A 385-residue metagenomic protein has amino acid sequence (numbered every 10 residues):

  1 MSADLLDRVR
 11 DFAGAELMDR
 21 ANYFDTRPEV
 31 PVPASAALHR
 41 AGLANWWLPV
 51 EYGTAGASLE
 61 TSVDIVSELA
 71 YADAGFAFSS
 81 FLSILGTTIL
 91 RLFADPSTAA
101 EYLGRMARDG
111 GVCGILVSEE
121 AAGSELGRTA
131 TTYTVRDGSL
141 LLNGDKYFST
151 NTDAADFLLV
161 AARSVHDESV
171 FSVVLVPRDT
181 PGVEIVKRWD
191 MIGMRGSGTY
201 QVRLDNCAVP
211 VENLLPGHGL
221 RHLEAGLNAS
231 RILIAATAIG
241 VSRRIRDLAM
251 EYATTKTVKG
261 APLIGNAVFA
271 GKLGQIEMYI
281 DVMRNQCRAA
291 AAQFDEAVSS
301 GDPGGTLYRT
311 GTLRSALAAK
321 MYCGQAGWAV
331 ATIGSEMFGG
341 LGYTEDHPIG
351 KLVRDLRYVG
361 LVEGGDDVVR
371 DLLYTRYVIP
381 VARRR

Functional and structural regions predicted by a protein language model:
L5, Y71, V186-D281, V359: Glycine-rich beta->alpha junctions and the first turn(s) of the following alpha-helix
M18-T26, D281-Y322, S335-G340: C-terminal helix-coil-helix/basic helical segment that borders enzyme active sites and/or dimer interfaces and provides
R40-D109, T150-T152: Internal helix-loop-helix
Y71, A122, Y147-T152, A229-I234 (+1 more regions): Glycine-rich phosphate/pyrophosphate-binding beta-alpha loops
R108-S118: A short, Trp-centered hydrophobic/proline-enriched beta-strand micro-motif
T131-T134: A structural signal for short hydrophobic beta-strand segments in well-ordered beta-sheet cores
D145-E184: A short core secondary-structure module
F338-R385: Glycine-rich phosphate/cofactor-binding loops in nucleotide/flavin-utilizing enzymes
